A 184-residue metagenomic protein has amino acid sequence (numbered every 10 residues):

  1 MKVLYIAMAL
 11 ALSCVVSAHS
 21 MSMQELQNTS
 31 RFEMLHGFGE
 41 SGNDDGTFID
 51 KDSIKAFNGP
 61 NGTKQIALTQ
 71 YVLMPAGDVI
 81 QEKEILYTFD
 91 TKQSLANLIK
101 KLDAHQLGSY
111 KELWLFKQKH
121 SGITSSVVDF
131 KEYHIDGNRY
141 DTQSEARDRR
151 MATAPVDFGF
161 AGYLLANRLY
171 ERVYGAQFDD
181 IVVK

Functional and structural regions predicted by a protein language model:
M1-Y5: Positively charged n-region of N-terminal signal peptides that target proteins for export
A7-C14: Bacterial N-terminal signal peptides
H19-E84, T88-K184: N-terminal secretory-pathway/extracellular module detecting exported/lumenal segments and adjacent signal-anchor/first
